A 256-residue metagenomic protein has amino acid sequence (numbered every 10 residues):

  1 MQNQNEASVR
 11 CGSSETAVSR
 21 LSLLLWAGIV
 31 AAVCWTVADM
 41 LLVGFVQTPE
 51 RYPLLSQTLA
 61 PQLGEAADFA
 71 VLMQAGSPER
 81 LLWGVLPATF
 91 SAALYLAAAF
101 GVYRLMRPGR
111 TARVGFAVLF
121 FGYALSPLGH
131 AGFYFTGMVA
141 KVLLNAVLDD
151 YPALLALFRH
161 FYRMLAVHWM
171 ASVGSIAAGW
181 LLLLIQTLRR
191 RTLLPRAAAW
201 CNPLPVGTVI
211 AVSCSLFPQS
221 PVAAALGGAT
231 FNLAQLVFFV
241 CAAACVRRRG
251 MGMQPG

Functional and structural regions predicted by a protein language model:
Q2, S8-P255: Hydrophobic, aromatic-enriched alpha-helical segments typical of multi-pass transmembrane helices
